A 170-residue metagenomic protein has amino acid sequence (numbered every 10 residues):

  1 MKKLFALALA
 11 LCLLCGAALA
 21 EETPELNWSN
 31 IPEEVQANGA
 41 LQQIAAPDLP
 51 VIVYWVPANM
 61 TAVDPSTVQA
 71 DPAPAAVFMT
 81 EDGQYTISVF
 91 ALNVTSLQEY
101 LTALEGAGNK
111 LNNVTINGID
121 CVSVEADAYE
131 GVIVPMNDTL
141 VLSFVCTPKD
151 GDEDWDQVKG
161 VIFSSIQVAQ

Functional and structural regions predicted by a protein language model:
K2, A6-A73, C146-Q170: N-terminal targeting sequences that direct proteins away from the cytosol to non-cytosolic compartments
P65-D152: Conserved polar/disulfide-associated segments of primarily extracytoplasmic proteins
